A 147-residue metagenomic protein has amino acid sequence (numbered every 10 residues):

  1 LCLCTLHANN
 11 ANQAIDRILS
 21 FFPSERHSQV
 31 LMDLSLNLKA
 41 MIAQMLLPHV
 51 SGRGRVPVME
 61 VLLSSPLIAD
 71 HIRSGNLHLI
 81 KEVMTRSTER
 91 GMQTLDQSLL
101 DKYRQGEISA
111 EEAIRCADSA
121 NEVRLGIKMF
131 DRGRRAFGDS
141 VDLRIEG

Functional and structural regions predicted by a protein language model:
L1-G147: Short, flexible helix-loop junctions that flank or precede catalytic/ligand sites
